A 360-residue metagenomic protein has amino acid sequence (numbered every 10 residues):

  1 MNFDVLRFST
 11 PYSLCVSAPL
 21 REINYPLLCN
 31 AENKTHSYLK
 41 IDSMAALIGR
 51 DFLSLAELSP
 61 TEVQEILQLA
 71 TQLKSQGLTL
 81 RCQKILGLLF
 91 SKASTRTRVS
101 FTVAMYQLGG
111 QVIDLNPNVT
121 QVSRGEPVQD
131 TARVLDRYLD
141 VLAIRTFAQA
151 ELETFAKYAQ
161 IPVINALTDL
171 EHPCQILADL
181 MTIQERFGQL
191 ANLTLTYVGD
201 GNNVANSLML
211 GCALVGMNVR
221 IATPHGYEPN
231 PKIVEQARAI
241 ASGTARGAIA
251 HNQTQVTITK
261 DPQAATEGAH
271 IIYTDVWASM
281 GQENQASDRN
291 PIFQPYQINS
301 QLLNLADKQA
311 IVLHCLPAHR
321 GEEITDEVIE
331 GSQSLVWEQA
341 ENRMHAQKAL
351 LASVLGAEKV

Functional and structural regions predicted by a protein language model:
M1-D42, S242-N252: Intrinsic disorder/low-complexity segments
Y38-V99, V103: Positively charged, low-complexity intrinsically disordered leader regions
L73, R81-Q184, R320: Phosphate/diphosphate ligand-binding glycine-rich loop within oxidoreductases
S91-A104, F187-A241, Q255-T274: Glycine-rich phosphate/diphosphate-binding loop of Rossmann-like nucleotide-binding domains
L108, Y138, Y158-A159, V215 (+2 more regions): Short, structured coil segments at secondary-structure junctions
A239-E327: Rossmann-like adenosine-cofactor binding region
E330-V360: C-terminal helix-to-coil terminal segments
